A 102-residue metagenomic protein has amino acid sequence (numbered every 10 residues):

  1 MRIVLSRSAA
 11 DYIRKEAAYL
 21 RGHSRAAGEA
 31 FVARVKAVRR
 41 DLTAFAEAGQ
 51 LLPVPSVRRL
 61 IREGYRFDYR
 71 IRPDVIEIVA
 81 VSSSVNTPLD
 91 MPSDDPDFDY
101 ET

Functional and structural regions predicted by a protein language model:
R2-V57, R72-V75, F98-T102: Basic, Lys/Arg-enriched alpha-helical interface segments
D41, Y65-R66: Enrichment for repetitive, rod-forming helical segments
A46-P55, F67, N86-M91: Short, charge-rich, low-complexity interaction segments located in flexible loops at or near secondary-structure
R58-G64: A beta-hairpin/wing motif
G64-Y65, D74: Beta-strand-connecting loop/turn residues
R70-T102: Enriched for short, Lys/Arg-rich terminal
